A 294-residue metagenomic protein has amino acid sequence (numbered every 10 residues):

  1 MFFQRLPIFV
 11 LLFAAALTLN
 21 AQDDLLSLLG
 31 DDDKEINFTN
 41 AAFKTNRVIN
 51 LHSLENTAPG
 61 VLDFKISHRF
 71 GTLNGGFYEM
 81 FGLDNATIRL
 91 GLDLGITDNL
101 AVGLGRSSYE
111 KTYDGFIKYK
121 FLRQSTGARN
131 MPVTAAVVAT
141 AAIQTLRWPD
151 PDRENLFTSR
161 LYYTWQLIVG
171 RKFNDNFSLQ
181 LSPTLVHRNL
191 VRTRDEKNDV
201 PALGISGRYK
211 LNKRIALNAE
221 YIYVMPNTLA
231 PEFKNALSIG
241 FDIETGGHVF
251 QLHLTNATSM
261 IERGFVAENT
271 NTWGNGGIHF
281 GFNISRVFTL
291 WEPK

Functional and structural regions predicted by a protein language model:
M1-D24: Bacterial Sec-dependent N-terminal signal peptides
Q22-R153, L161-W165, G170-L181, L185-N189 (+3 more regions): Transmembrane beta-barrel domains of Gram-negative outer membranes and organellar outer membranes
L190-V191, D195: Extended, charged alpha-helical interaction scaffolds
K197-L203, F233-L237: Charged helix-capping and loop-helix junction motifs
R214-A216, V224: Extended serine/threonine-enriched, polar tracts that run as long, contiguous segments within proteins
A216-A219, L229, Q251: Extended hydrophobic-aromatic, low-complexity segments
